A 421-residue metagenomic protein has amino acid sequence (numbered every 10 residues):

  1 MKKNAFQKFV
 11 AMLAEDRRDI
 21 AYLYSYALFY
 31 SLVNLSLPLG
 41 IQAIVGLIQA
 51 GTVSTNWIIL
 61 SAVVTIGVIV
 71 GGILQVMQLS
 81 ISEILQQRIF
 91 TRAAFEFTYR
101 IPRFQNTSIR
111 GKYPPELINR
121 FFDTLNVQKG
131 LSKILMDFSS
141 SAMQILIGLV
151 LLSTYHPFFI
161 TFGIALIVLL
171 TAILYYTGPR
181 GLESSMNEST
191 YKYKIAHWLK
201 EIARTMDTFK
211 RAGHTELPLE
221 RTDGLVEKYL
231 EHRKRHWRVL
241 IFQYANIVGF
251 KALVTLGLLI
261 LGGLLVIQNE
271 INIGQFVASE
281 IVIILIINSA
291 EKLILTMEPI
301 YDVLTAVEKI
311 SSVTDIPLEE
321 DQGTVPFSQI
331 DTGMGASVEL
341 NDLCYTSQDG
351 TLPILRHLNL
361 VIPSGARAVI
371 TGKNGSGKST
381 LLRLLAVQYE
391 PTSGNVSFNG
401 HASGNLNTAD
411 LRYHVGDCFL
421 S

Functional and structural regions predicted by a protein language model:
M1-L37, I41, A50, S54-L60 (+9 more regions): Membrane-integrated ABC transporters
A14-R18, N106-T107, N119-L131, L135 (+8 more regions): An intracellular "coupling" helix at the cytosolic face of ABC transporter transmembrane type-1 domains
R17-L37, G46-T91, R110, T161-F162 (+4 more regions): Transmembrane-helix motif of ABC transporter permease domains
A27-F29, L60-Q75, M136-N187, I260-I271 (+1 more regions): Transmembrane helices of ABC transporter permease
I41, P102-I147: Juxtamembrane loop-to-helix connectors within ABC transporter transmembrane domains
E83, Y191, R211-H214, R238 (+1 more regions): Cytosolic ends of transmembrane helices, especially the final helix of ABC transmembrane type-1 domains
A386: Helix-to-loop junction immediately C-terminal to a conserved catalytic motif
G394-A402, L411: Conserved ABC transporter NBD signature motif
